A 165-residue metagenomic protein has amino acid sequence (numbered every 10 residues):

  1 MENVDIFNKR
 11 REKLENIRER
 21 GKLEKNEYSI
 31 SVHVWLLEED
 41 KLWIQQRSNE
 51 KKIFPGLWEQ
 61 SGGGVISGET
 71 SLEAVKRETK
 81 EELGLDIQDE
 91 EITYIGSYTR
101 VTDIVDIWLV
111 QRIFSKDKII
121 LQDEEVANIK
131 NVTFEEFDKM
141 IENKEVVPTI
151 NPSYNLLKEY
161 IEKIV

Functional and structural regions predicted by a protein language model:
M1-H33: Acidic, metal-coordinating catalytic segment for phosphate/diphosphate chemistry, firing primarily on the Nudix
E2-V4, I30-V32, D40, D106 (+1 more regions): Change "...and in nucleic-acid phosphodiester-cleaving endonucleases..." to "...and in nucleic-acid processing enzymes
I6, L36, I44, L109-V110 (+1 more regions): Conserved hydrophobic "DFG−1" position in protein kinase catalytic cores
K13-N16, I44, P148: A sequence-level detector of short linear motifs
G21-V32, L37-R77, E81: Conserved Nudix-box catalytic region and its N-terminal flanking loop in Nudix hydrolases and closely related
D86-I95: A short coil-to-beta-strand element that immediately follows conserved catalytic motifs
T99-V165: Nudix hydrolase/Nudix homology domain
